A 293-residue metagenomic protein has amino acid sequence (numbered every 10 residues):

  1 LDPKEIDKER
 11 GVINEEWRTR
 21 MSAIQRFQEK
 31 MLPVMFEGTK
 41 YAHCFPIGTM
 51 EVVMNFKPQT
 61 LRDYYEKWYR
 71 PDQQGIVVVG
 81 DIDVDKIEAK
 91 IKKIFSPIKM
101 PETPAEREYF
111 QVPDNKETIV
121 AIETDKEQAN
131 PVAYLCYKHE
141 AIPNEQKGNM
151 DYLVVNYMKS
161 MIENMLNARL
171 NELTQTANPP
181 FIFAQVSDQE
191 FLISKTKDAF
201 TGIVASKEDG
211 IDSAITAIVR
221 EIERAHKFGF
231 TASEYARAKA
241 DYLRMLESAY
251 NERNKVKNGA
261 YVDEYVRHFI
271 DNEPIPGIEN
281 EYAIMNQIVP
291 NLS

Functional and structural regions predicted by a protein language model:
L1, I94-E102, R220-F230: A common structural junction motif
L1-D7: Short secondary-structure capping/junction motifs at helix and strand boundaries
K4, T19-Q73, P97-N144, Y152 (+4 more regions): Non-catalytic beta-strand/loop surface segments
G80-D85, K207-G210: Helix N-cap motif at beta-to-alpha junctions
V84-E88, N144: Extracytoplasmic/secreted cell-surface and envelope-processing proteins
